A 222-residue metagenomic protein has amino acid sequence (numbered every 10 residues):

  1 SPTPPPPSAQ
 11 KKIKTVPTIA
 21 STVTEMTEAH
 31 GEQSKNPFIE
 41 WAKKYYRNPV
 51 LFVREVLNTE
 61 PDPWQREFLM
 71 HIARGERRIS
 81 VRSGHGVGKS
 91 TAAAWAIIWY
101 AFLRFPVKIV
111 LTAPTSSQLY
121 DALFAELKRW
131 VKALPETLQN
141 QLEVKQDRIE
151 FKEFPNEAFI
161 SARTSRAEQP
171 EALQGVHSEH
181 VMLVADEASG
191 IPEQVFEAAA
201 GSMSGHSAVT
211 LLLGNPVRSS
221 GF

Functional and structural regions predicted by a protein language model:
S1-F222: Phosphate/NTP-binding elements of NTP-utilizing enzymes
